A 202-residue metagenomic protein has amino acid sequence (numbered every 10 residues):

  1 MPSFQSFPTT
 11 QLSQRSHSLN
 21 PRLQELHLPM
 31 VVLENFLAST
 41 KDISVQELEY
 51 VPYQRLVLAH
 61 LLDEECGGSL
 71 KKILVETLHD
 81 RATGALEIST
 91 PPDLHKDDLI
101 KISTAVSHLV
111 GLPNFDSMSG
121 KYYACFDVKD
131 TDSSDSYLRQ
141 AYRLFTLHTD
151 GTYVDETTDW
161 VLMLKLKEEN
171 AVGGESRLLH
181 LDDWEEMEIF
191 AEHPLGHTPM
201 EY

Functional and structural regions predicted by a protein language model:
P2-C66, D80-A82, C125-Y202: Active-site environment of non-heme Fe oxygenases that use a 2-His-1-carboxylate facial triad
K41, K71-K72, K96, K101 (+3 more regions): Context-gated lysine
G68-L78: A short, acidic, amphipathic alpha-helical segment used as a generic capping/interface helix at domain edges
R81-L94: Short, hydrophobic/proline-enriched secondary-structure or compact coil segments at domain edges
L86-S89, D116-M118, L162-L164: A structural signal for short, well-ordered beta-strand segments and their strand-loop junctions that often border
L94-F115, G174-M187: Surface-exposed flexible segments
T104-R139: A gly/proline- and charged-residue-enriched helix-loop-helix capping module
